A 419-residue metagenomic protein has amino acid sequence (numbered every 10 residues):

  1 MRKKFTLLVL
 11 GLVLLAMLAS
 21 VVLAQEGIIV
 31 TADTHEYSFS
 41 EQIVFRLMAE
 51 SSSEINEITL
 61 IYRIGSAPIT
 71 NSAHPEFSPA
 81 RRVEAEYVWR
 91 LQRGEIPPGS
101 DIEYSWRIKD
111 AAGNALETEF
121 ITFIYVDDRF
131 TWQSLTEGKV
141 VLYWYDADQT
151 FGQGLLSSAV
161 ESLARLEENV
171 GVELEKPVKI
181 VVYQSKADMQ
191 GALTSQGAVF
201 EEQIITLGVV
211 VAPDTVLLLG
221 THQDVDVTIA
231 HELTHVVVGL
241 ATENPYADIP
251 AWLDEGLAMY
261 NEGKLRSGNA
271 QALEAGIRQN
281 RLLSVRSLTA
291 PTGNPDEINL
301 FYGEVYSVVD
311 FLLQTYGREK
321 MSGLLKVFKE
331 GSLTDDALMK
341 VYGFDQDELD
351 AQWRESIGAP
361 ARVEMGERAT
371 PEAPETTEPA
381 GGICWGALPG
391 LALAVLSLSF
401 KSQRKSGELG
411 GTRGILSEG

Functional and structural regions predicted by a protein language model:
M1-V9: Bacterial N-terminal signal peptides that target proteins for export
L14, A19-Q133, G138, L409 (+1 more regions): Glycan-association/targeting regions that enable binding to alpha-glucans and other polysaccharides
L14, I58, E117-E119, G154 (+5 more regions): Short, solvent-exposed loop/turn and secondary-structure capping segments
S52, A147, S185-K186, K264-R266: Solvent-exposed coil/turn segments that connect beta secondary-structure elements in extracytoplasmic/periplasmic
W132-P250, A290-P291, F301, L333-A337: Juxtacatalytic substrate-recognition/specificity segment
V199-A212, V216-L218, Q223-T228, L240-T377: Acidic/His/Gly-enriched intrinsically disordered linker/tail segments that often contain short helix/coil "MoRF-like"
E364-L398: C-terminal cell-surface addressing/anchoring modules of secreted/extracellular proteins
A387-G419: C-terminal membrane-anchoring or membrane-association module
